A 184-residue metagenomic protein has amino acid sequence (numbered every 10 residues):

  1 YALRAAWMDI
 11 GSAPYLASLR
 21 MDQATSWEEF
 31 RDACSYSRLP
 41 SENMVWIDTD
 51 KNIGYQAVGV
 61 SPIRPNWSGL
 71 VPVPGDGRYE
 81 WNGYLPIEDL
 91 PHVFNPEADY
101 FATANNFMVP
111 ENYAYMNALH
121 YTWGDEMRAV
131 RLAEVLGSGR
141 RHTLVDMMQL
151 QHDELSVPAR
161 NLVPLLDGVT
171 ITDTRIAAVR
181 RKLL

Functional and structural regions predicted by a protein language model:
Y1-L184: Accessory structured domains or lobes within enzymes
